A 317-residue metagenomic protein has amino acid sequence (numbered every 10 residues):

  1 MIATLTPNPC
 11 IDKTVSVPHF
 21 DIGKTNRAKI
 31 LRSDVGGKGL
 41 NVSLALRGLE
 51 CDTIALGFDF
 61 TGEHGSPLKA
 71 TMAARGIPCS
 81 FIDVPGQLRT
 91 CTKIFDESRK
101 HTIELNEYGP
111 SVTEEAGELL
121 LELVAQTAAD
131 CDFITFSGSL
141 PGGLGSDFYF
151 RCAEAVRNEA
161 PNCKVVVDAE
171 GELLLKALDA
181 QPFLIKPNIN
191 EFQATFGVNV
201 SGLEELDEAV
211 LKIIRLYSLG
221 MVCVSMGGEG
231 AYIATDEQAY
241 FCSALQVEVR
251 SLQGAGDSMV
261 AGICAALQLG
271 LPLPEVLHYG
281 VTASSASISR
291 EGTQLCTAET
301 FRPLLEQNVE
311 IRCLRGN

Functional and structural regions predicted by a protein language model:
M1-G23: Positively charged, low-complexity intrinsically disordered leader regions
R27-L88, L304-Q307: Substrate-binding N-lobe of the ribokinase-like
L44, T92-I94, G230-A234: Short beta-strand scaffold segments in enzyme catalytic cores
R47, R157, Q268: Gly/Ala-rich phosphate-binding loop of Rossmann-like dinucleotide-binding domains, activating on the conserved
I94-D130: Conserved phosphate-binding/catalytic loop of the ribokinase/pfkB sugar-kinase fold
E104-N106, C131-S139, D168, K186-I189: Short beta-strands and strand-loop turn motifs
D147-E237: Conserved phosphate/ATP/ADP-binding segment of small-molecule kinases
L203-N317: Conserved phosphate-binding/catalytic region of the ribokinase-like
